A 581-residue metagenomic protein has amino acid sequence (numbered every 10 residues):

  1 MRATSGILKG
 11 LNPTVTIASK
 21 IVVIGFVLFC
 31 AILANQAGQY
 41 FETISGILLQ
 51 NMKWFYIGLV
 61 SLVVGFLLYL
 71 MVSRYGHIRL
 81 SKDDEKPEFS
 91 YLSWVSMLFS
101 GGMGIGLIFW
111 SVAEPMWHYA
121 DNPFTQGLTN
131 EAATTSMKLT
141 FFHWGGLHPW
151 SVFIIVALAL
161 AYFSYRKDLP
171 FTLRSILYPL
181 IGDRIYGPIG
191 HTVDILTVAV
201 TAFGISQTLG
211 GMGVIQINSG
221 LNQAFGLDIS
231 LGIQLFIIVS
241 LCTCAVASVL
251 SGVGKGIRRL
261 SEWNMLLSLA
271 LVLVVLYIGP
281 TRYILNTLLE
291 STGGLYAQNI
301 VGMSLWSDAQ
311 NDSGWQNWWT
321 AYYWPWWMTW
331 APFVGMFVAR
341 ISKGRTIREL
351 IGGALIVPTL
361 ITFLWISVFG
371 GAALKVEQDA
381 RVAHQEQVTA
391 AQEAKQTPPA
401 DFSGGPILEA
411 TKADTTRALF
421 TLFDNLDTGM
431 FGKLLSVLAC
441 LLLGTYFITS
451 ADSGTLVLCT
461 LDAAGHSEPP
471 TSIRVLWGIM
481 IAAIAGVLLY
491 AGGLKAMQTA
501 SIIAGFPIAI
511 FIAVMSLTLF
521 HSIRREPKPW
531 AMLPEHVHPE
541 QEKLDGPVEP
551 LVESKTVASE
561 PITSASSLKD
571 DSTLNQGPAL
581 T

Functional and structural regions predicted by a protein language model:
M1-A132, L250, L273, L517-P527 (+2 more regions): N-terminal alpha-helical transmembrane segments of multi-pass membrane transport and channel/translocase proteins
R2-I7, Q39-S45, V72-Y91, M116-T140 (+4 more regions): Flexible loop linkers connecting adjacent transmembrane helices in multi-pass alpha-helical membrane transporters
R2-K9, L33-L48, L67-E88, M137-W144 (+7 more regions): Membrane-water interface regions at transmembrane-helix termini and the short interhelical loops of multi-pass membrane
S5-V15, L49-K53, D83-G101, M137-L147 (+5 more regions): Transmembrane-helix boundary/entry motifs in multi-pass membrane transporters
I7-A31, V64-L67, M103-L107, H143-G213 (+5 more regions): Helix-loop-helix module between adjacent transmembrane segments
A18-I32, I57-V64, F225-S251, A270 (+3 more regions): Transmembrane alpha-helical segments of multi-pass small-molecule transport proteins
I185-G187, I195-R345, G352, V357-G432 (+1 more regions): Membrane-embedded translocation segments of transport machinery
P534-T581: Long, low-complexity, intrinsically disordered cytosolic termini of multi-pass membrane proteins
